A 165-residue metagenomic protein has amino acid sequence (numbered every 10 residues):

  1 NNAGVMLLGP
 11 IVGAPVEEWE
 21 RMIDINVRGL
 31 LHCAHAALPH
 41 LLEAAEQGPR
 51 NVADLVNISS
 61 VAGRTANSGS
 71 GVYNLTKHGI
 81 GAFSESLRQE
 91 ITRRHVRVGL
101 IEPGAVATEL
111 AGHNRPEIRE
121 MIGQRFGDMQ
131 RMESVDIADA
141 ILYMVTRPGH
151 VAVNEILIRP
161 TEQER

Functional and structural regions predicted by a protein language model:
G9, A36-V52: A short helix-coil junction within the Rossmann-fold of NAD(P)-dependent oxidoreductases
P10-I11, E18-I23: Substrate-binding pocket helix/loop in short-chain dehydrogenase/reductase
V12, T65-G71: Active-site loop immediately N-terminal to the catalytic Tyr-X3-Lys motif of short-chain dehydrogenase/reductase
A34, T76: Active-site helix of classical SDR
P39, Q89-T92: Alpha-helical segment proximal to the catalytic Tyr-Lys
S60: Residue(s) in the substrate-gating loop at a strand-loop-helix junction that position the organic substrate next
L100-I101, T108, E120-R165: C-terminal helical subdomain
